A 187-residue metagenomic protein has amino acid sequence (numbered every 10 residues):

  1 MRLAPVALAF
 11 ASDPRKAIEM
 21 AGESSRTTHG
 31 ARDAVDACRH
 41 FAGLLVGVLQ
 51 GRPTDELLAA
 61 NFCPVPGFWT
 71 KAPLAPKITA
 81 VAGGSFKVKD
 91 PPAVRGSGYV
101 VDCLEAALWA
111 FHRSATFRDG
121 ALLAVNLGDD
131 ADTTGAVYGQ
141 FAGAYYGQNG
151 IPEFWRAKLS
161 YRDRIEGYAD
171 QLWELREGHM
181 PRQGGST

Functional and structural regions predicted by a protein language model:
M1-S114, G120-L127, F141: Amphipathic alpha-helical interface segments
D132: Conserved catalytic/binding loops enriched for acidic/polar residues
G135-Y146: Short, small-residue alpha-helix embedded
A144-T187: Conserved glycine-rich phosphate/nucleotide-binding loop and adjacent Mg2+-coordinating catalytic segment
